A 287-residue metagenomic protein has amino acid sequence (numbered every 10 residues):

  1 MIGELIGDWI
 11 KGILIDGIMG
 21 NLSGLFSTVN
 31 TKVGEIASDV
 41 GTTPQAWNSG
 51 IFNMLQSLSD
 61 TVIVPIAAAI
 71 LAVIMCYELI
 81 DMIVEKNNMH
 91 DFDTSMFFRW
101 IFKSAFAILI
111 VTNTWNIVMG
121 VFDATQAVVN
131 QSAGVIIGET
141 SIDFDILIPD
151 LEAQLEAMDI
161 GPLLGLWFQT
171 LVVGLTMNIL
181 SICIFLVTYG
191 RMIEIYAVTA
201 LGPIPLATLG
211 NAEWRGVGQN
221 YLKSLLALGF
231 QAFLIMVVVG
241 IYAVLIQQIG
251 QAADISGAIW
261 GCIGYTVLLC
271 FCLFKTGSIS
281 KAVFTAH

Functional and structural regions predicted by a protein language model:
M1-I2, I6-N21, F92-I110, G218-A227: Alpha-helical transmembrane segments and their helix-start/interface "positive-inside/aromatic belt" motifs in integral
M1-I70: Binding/recognition "hotspot" determinant
L14, V29, S104-L201, I235 (+1 more regions): Non-cytosolic segments of integral membrane proteins
E35-S38, M96-W100, D123, A127-N130 (+3 more regions): Short amphipathic alpha-helical coupling elements at transmembrane boundaries
A68, A72-V84, I235-G250: Juxtamembrane "helix exit" motif at the C-terminal ends of alpha-helical transmembrane segments in multi-pass membrane
I70-I108, L201-R215: Hydrophobic transmembrane alpha-helix segments characteristic of membrane transport and insertion machinery
L206-K223, G250-A252, A282-V283: Alpha-helical transmembrane segments
